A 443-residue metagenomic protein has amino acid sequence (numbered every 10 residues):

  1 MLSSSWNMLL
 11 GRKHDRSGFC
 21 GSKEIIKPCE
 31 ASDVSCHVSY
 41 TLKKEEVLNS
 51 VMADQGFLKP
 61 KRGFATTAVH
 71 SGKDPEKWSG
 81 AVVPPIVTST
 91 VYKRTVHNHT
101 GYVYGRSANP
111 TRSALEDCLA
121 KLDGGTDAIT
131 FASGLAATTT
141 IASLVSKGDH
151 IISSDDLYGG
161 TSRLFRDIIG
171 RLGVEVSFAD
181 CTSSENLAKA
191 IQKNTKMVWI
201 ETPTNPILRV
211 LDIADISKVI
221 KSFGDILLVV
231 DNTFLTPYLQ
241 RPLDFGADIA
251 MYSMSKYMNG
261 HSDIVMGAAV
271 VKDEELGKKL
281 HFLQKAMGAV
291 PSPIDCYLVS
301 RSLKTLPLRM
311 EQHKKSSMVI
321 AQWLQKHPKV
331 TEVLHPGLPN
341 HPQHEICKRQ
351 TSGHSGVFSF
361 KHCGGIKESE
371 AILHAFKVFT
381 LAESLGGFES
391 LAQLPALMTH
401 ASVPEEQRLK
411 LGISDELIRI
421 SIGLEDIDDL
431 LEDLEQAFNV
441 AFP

Functional and structural regions predicted by a protein language model:
L2, L48-K61, H70, D74 (+3 more regions): Conserved PLP-enzyme active-site core in the AAT-like
L2-S50, R166-D167, K193-K196, S390-P443: PLP-dependent enzyme catalytic core of the Aspartate aminotransferase-like
L2-Y102, N109, G353: N-terminal glycine-rich, Lys/His-bearing helix-loop that initiates the first secondary-structure elements of many
E24-C29, I86-V87, V91-T139, S143-L144 (+1 more regions): Conserved N-terminal alpha-helix of the aminotransferase class I/II PLP-enzyme fold
T126, V265, D295, V299 (+2 more regions): Short amphipathic alpha-helical segments
L280, E370-K377, D433-F438: Short amphipathic alpha-helices in soluble, non-transmembrane regions that often serve as interface/regulatory elements
M287-G288, F376-G386, A437-P443: A common structural junction motif
V330-I418, I422: Conserved C-terminal alpha-helix-loop-beta "cap" of PLP-dependent enzymes that closes/shapes the active-site mouth
